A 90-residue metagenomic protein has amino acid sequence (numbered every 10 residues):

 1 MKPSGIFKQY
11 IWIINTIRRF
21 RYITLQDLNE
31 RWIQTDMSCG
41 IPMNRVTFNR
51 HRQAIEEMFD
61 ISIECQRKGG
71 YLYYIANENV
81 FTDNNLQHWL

Functional and structural regions predicted by a protein language model:
M1-L90: Short, basic/aromatic recognition patches that contact phosphate-bearing ligands
